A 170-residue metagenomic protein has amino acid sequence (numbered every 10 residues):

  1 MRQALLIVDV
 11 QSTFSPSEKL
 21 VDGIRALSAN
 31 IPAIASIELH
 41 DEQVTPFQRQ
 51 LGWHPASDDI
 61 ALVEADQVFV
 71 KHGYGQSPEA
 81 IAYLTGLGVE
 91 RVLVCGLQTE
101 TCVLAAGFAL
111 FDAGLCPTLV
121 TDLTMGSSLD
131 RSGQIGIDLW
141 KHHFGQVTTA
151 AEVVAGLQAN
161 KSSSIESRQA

Functional and structural regions predicted by a protein language model:
M1-A4, T13, N30-P32, R49-A170: Active-site-adjacent betaalpha module
L6-V8: Short hydrophobic beta-strand that contains or immediately precedes a catalytic carboxylate
V10-K19: Short acidic, Gly/Ser-rich segments with clustered Asp/Glu that frequently serve as metal-coordination loops in enzyme
K19, V44-T45, D138-K141: Bulky hydrophobic/aromatic packing residues
K19-A29: Short acidic/Ser/Thr-enriched loop-to-helix initiation segments
L27-R49: PIN/NYN-family metal-dependent endoribonuclease catalytic core
